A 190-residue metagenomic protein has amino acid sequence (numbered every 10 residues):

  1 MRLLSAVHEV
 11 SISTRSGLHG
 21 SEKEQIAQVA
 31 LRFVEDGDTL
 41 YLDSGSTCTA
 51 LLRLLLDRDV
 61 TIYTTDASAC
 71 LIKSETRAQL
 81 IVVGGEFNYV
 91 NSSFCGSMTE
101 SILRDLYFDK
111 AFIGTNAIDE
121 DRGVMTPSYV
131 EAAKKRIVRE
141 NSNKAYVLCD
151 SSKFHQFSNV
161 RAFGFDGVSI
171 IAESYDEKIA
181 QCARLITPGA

Functional and structural regions predicted by a protein language model:
M1-Y41, L52, S74-A78: HTH-adjacent hinge/linker in prokaryotic transcriptional regulators
G17-S21, Q25, S46, T64 (+4 more regions): Residues at secondary-structure transition points
L54-T61: Conserved S-adenosyl-L-methionine
S68-A190: Conserved phosphate- and dinucleotide-binding cores of soluble alpha/beta proteins, encompassing both enzyme active
